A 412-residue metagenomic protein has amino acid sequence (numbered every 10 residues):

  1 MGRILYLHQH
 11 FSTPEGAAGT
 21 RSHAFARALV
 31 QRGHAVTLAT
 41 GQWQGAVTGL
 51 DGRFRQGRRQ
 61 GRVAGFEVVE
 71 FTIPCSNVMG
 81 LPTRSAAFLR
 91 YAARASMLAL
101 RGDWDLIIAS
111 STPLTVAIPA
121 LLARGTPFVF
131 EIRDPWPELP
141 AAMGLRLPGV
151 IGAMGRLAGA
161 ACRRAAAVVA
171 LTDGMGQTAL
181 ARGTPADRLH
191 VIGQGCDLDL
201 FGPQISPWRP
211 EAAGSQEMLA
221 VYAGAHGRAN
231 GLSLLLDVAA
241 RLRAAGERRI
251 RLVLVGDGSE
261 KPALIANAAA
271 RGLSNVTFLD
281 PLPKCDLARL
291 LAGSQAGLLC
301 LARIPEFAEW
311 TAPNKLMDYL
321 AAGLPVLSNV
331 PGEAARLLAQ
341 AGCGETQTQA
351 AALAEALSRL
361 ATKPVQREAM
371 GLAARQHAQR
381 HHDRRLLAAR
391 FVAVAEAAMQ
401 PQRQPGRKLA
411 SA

Functional and structural regions predicted by a protein language model:
Q42, G174, G195: Carbohydrate-associated surface elements
A93-M97, T115-I118, L122, G149-A170 (+1 more regions): Membrane-proximal helix-turn-helix segments that form the acceptor-binding/catalytic region of lipid-linked
A166, L291-E309, L324: Acidic donor-binding loop of glycosyltransferase active sites
L180, A186-R188, C196-E211, G231: Acidic anion/phosphate-binding donor-loop and adjacent secondary structure in glycosyltransferase catalytic cores
A212-A240, V253: Conserved donor-binding/catalytic core segment of Leloir-type glycosyltransferases
P262-R289, G293-A296: Nucleotide-activated donor-binding/catalytic signature segment of Leloir-type glycosyltransferases, i.e., the conserved
Q340-A351, R359-P364: Conserved acidic donor-binding segment of nucleotide-sugar-dependent glycosyltransferases
V365-E396: A charged, aromatic-enriched C-terminal amphipathic alpha-helix characteristic of glycosyltransferases across folds
